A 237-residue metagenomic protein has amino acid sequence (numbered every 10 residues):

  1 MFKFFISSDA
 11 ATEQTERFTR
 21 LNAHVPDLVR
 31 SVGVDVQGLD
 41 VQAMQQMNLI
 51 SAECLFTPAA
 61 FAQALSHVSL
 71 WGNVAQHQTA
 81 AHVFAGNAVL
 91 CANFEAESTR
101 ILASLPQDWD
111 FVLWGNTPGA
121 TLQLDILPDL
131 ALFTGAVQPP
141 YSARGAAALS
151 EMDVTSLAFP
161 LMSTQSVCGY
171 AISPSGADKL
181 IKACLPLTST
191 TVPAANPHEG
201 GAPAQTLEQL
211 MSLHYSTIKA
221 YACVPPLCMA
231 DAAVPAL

Functional and structural regions predicted by a protein language model:
M1-F84, A88-L237: An acidic/histidine-cluster motif and surrounding catalytic segment that typifies divalent-metal-assisted enzyme active
